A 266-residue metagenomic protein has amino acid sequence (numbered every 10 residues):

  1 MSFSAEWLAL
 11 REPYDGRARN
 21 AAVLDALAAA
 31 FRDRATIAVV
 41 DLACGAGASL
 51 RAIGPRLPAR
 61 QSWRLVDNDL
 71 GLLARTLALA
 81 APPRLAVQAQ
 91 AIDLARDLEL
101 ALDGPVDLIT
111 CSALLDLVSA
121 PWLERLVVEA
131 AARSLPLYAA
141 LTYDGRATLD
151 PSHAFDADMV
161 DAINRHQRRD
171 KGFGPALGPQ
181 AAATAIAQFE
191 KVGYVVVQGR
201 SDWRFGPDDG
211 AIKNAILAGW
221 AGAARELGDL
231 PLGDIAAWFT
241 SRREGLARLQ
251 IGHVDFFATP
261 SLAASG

Functional and structural regions predicted by a protein language model:
M1-R34: Class I SAM-dependent methyltransferase Rossmann-like catalytic core, especially the SAM/SAH-binding loop
A35-G45: Conserved class I S-adenosyl-L-methionine
G47-D97: Class I SAM-dependent methyltransferase SAM/SAH-binding core
D97-P105: Short amphipathic alpha-helix with an adjacent loop that forms part of the alpha/beta core around
T110: A conserved beta-strand element that flanks and buttresses the S-adenosyl-L-methionine
L117-A130: A short, conserved alpha-helix within the catalytic core of class I
L135-R200: Conserved catalytic/acceptor-binding region of the Class I
V195-G266: Conserved Class I S-adenosyl-L-methionine
